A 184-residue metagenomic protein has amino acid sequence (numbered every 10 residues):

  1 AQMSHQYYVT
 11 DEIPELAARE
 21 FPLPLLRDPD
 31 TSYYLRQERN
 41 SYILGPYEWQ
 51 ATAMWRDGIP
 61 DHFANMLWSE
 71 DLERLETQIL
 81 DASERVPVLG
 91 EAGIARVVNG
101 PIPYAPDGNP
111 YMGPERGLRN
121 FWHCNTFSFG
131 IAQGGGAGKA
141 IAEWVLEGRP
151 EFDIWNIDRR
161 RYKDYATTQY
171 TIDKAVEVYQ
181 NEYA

Functional and structural regions predicted by a protein language model:
A1, D30, R39, A53-M54 (+1 more regions): C-terminal catalytic lobe of FAD-dependent flavoproteins
A1-A18, T77: Central beta-strand plus flanking loop segment that forms part of the substrate or channel wall within the catalytic
S4, E48, V98: Residues at the C-termini of beta-strands that transition into short coil/loop
T10-P14, E20-E38: Phosphate/diphosphate-binding loops
D11, R36, G45, G113 (+1 more regions): Residue-level detector of conserved, well-ordered beta-strand and adjacent loop positions that form binding/recognition
E12-E15, E38-N40, W49, E115-R116: Short loop segments at secondary-structure junctions
R19-F21, W55-R56: Short, charged, solvent-exposed linker or helix-capping segments at domain edges/interfaces that act as flexible hinges
Y33, Q37-E48, W55: Beta-propeller blade termini and top-face loops
